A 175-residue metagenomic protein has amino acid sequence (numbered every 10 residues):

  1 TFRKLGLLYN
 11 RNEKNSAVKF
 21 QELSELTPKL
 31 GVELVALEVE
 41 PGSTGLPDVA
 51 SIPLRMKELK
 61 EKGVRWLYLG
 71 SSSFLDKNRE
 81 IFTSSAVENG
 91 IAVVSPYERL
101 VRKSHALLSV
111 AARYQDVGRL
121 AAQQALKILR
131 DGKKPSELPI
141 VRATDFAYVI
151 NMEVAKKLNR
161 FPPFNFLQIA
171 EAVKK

Functional and structural regions predicted by a protein language model:
T1-K175: Short hydrophobic alpha-helices and adjacent helix-cap/hinge residues
